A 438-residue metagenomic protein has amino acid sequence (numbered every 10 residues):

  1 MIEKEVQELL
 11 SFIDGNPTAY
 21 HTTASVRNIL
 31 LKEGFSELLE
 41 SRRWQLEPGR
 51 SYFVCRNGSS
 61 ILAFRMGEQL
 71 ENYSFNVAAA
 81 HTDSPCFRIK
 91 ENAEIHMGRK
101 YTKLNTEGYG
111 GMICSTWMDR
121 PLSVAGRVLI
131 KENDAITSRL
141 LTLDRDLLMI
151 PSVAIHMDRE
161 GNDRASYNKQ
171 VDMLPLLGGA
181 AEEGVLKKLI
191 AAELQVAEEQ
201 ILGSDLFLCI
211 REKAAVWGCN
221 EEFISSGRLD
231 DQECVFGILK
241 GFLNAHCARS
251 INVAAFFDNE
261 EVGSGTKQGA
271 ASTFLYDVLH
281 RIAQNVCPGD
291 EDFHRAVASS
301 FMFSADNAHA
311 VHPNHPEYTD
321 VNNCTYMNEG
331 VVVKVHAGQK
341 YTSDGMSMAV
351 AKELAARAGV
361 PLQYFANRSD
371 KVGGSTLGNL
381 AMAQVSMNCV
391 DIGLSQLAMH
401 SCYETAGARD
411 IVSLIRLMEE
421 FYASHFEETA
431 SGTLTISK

Functional and structural regions predicted by a protein language model:
M1-K438: N-terminal hydrophobic/helix-forming segments and targeting peptides
